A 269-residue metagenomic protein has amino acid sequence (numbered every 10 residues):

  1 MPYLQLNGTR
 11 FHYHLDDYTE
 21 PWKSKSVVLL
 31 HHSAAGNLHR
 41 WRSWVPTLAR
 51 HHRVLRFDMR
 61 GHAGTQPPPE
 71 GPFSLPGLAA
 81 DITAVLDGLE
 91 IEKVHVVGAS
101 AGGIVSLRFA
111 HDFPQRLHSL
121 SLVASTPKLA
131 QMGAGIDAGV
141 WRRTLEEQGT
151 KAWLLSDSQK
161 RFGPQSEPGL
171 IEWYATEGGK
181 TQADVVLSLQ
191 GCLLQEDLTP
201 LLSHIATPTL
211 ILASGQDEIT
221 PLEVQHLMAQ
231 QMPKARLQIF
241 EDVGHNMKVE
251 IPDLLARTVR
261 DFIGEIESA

Functional and structural regions predicted by a protein language model:
T9-P67: Conserved HGGG/HGGXW glycine-rich cap/lid loop of the alpha/beta-hydrolase fold
P76-V94: Conserved acidic catalytic loop of the alpha/beta-hydrolase fold
G98, G102, S106: Gly/Ala-rich beta-loop-alpha elbow adjacent to hydrolase catalytic centers
L107-D112, L117-E147: Flexible "cap/lid" loop of the alpha/beta hydrolase fold
A130-I136, E147-S203: Conserved alpha/beta-hydrolase catalytic His-Asp/Glu region
I205, I211-A213, D217: Short beta-strand/loop motif that positions the catalytic acidic residue of the alpha/beta-hydrolase fold
T207, P221-A229: Short alpha-helix in the alpha/beta-hydrolase fold that links the catalytic acid
A235-A269: Catalytic active-site module of serine/aspartate enzymes centered on a nucleophile-bearing elbow/loop
